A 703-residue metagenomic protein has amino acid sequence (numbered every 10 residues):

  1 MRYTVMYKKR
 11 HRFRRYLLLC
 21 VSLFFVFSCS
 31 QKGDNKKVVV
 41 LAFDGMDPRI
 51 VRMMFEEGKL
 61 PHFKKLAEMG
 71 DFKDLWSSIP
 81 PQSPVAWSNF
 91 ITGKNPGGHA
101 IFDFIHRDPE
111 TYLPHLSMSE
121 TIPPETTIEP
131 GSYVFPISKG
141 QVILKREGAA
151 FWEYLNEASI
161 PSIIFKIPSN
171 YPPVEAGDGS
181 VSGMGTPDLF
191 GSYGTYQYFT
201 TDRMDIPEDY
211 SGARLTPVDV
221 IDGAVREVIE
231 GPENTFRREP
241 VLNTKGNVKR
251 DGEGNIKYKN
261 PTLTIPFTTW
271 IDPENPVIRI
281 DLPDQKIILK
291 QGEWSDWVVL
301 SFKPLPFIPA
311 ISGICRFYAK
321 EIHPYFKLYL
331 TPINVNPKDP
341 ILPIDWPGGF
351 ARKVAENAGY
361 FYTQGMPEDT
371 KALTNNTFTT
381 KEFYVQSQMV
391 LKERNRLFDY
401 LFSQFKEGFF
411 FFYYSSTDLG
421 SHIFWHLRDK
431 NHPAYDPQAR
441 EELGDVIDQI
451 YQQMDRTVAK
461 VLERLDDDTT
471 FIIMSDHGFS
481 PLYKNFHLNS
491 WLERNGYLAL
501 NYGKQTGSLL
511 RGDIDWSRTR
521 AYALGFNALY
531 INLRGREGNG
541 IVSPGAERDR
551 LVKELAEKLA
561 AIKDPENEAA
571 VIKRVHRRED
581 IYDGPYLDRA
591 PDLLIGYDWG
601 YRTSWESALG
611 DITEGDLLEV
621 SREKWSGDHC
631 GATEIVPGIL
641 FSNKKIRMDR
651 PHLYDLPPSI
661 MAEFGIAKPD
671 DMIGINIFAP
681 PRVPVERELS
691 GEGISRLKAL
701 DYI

Functional and structural regions predicted by a protein language model:
L18-V26: Bacterial N-terminal signal peptides
F27-S28, Y702: C-terminal motif of bacterial Sec signal peptides marking the signal peptidase cleavage site
S30-F72, P81, D202: Active-site-proximal N-terminal segment of extracellular/periplasmic enzymes that hydrolyze or transfer
K32-G33, V51, Y384-F410, H426-I473 (+2 more regions): A long, amphipathic alpha-helix that forms part of the scaffold/cap immediately adjacent to metal-dependent active
D34, G610, R650-P657, M661-A667 (+1 more regions): Long, internal low-complexity/basic segments
N35-R52, L66, F90, Y154-L155 (+10 more regions): Beta-strand elements within well-structured catalytic alpha/beta cores of enzymes that handle phosphate/sulfate esters
F43, E57-G58, G70-D74, P81-V85 (+4 more regions): Secreted, luminal/periplasmic, and some membrane-associated catalytic domains that remodel anionic oxygen-ester
Y601-L656: Low-complexity, glycine/alanine/valine/leucine- and proline-rich hydrophobic stretches
